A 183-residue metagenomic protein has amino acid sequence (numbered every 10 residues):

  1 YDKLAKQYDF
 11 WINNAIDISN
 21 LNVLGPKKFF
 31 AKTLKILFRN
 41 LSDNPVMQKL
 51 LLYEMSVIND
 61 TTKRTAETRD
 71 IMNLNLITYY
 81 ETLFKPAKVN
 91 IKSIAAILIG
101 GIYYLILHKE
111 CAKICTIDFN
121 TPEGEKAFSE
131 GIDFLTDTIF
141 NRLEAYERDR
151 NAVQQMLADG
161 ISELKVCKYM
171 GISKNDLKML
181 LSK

Functional and structural regions predicted by a protein language model:
Y1-L4, Y8, Q48: Amphipathic alpha-helical segments enriched in hydrophobic/aromatic and basic residues that form the DNA-contacting
K3, L50-E54, I97, G101 (+1 more regions): Short acidic/histidine-centered micro-motifs embedded in hydrophobic/aromatic stretches that mark compact functional
K6-D43, K88, I94-A95: Hydrophobic alpha-helical connector segments
I16, F38-T62, H108-C115: Amphipathic alpha-helical segments used for helix-helix packing
K28, K32, R39, L50 (+2 more regions): Amphipathic alpha-helical packing segments from all-alpha helical-bundle domains
R39, T78-T82, G101-D159, L164-K165 (+3 more regions): C-terminal peripheral helix-coil segments that are non-catalytic and often amphipathic
V46-K49, V89-S93, L164: Short, solvent-exposed positions on alpha-helices
D70-L74, K88-V89, L107, K113-I114: Hydrophobic protein-protein interaction segments
